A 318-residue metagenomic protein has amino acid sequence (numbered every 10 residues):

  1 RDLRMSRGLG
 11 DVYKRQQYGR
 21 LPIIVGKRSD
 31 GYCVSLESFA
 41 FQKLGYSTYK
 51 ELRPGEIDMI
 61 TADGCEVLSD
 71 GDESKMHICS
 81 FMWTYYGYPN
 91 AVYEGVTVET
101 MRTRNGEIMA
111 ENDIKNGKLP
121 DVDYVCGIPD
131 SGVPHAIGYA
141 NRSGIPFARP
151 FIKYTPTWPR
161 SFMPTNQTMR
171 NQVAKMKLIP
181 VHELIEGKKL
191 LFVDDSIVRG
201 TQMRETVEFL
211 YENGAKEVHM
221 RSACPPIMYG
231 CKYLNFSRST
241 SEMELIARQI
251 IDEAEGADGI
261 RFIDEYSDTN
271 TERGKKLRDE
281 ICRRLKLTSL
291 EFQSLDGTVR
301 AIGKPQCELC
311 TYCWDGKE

Functional and structural regions predicted by a protein language model:
D2-Y13: Single conserved hydrophobic/aromatic residue that forms the stacking wall/gate of nucleotide- or nucleobase-binding
R7, Q17, K27-D30, R53-G64 (+2 more regions): Short acidic-glycine loop/turn motifs at beta-strand connectors
R15, G45-E51, E205-E318: PRPP-dependent phosphoribosyltransferase catalytic core
G31-G45, M59-D121, P159, M163-R170: Active-site-facing substrate-recognition patch
C65-C79, G127-P129, P134-H135, N141-R149: Terminal amphipathic helices with adjacent charged low-complexity linkers/tails
K118-S131, H219, L290-Q293: Short glycine-rich phosphate-binding loop at a beta-alpha junction
V125, G132-Y139, S143, F147 (+2 more regions): Extended, hydrophobic alpha-helical segments in both membrane/secreted and soluble proteins
N141-K189, M228-T240: Short, glycine/charge-rich flexible loops or terminal/linker lids adjacent to PRPP-binding catalytic cores
